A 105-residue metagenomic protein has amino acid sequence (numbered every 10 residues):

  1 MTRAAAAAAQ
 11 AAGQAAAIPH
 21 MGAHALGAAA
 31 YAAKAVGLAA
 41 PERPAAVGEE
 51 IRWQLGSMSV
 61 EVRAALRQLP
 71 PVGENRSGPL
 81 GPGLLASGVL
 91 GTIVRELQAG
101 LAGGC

Functional and structural regions predicted by a protein language model:
M1-E49: Structured binding/interaction patches within domain cores
V36-C105: C-terminal auxiliary extensions adjacent to catalytic cores
